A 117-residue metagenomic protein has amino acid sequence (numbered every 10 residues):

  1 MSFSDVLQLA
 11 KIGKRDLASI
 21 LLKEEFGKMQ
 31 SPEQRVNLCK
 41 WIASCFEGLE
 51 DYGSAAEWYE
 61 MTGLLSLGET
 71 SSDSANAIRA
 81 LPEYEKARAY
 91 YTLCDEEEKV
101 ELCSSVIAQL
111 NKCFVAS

Functional and structural regions predicted by a protein language model:
M1-Q30, K112-S117: N-terminal alpha-helical interaction modules that lie
M1-S4, E33-L38, L49, M61-T62 (+1 more regions): Generic helix N-cap/helix-start motif at coil->alpha-helix transitions
S4, W41, M61, S66 (+3 more regions): "A position-specific structural signal for the A-helix of alpha-solenoid helical repeats
R15-D16, P32, Y52, A77 (+1 more regions): TPR-repeat structural position
R35, A55, E60, S72-D73 (+2 more regions): Residues that mark the junctions of alpha-helical repeat units in TPR/alpha-solenoid scaffolds
